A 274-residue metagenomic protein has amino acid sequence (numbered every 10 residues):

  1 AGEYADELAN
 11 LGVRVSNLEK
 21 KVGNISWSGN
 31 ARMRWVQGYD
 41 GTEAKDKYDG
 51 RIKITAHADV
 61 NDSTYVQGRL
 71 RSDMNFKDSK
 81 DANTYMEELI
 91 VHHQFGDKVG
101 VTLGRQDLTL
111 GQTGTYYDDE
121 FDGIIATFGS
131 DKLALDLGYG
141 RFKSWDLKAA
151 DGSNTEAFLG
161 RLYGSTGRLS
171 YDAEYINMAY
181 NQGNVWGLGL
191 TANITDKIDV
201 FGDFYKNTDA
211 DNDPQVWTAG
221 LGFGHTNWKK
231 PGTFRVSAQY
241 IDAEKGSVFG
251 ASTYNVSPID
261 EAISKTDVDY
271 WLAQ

Functional and structural regions predicted by a protein language model:
A1-G12, G38, E88, G104 (+1 more regions): Disordered, low-complexity tails and leader-like regions
A1-R32: N-terminal periplasmic/intermembrane-space "pro-region" immediately following the signal or transit peptide
A5, L135-L137, G160, V268-Q274: Short, intrinsically disordered, low-complexity segments enriched in Ser/Thr and Pro
N24-G100: Domain-scale macromolecular recognition modules
N30, R51-T55, R69, E88-H92 (+8 more regions): One-face residue pattern on beta-strands with alternating periodicity enriched for small/polar residues
R34-K47, F76-D81, Q94, K98 (+2 more regions): Outer-membrane beta-barrel pore domains
N75-E88, H93-G187, G246-S264: Surface-exposed coil loops of outer-membrane beta-barrel proteins
